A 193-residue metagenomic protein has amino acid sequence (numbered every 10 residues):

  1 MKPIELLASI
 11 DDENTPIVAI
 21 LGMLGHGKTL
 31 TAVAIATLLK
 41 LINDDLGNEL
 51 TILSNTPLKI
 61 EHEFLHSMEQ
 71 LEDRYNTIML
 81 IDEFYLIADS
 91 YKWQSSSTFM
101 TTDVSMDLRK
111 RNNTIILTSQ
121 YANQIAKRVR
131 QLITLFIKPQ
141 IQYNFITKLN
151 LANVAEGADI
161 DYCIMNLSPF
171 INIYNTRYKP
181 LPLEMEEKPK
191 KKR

Functional and structural regions predicted by a protein language model:
M1-D12: Pre-Walker A adenine-sensing motif
V18-I20: Hydrophobic anchor at the beta1->P-loop junction of P-loop NTPases
M23: P-loop (Walker A) phosphate-binding loop of NTP-binding proteins
K28: Conserved lysine of the Walker
T31, I35: Hydrophobic positions on the alpha1 helix immediately C-terminal to the Walker A/P-loop
E49, Y75-I78, R111-L117: Loop/turn-to-beta-strand initiation segments
D82-F84: Walker B catalytic acidic pair
L86-P169: Replace "adjacent to P-loop NTPase cores in ATP/GTP-dependent enzymes" with "adjacent to NTP-binding cores
